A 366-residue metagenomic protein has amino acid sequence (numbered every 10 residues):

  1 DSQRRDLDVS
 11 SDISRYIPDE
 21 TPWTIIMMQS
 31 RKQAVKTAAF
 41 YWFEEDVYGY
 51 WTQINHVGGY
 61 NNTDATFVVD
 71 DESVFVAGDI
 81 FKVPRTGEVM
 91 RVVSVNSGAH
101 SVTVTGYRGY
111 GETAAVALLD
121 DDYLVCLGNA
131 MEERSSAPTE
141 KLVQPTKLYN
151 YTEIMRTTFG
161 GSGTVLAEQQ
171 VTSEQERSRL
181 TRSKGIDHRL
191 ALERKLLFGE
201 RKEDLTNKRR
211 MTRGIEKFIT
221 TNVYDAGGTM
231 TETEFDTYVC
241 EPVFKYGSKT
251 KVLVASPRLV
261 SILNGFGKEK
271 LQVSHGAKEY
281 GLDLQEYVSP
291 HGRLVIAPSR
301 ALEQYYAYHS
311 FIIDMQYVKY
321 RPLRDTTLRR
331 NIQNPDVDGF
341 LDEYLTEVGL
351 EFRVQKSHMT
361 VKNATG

Functional and structural regions predicted by a protein language model:
D1-V288, R293, P298-G366: Flexible, glycine/threonine- and acidic-rich loop/arm segments that mediate assembly and lattice contacts in viral
